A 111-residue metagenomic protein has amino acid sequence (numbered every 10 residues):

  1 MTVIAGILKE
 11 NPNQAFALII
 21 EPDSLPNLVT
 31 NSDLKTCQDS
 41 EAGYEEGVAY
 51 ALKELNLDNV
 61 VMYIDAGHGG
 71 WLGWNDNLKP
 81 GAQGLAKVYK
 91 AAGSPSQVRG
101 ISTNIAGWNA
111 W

Functional and structural regions predicted by a protein language model:
M1-D65, N77-V88, G93-Q97: Substrate-binding cleft of extracellular glycoside hydrolase catalytic domains
P22, A66-H68, S102-I105: Short, structured patches in soluble enzyme cores that scaffold and shape functional sites
N27-T30, W71-N75, N109-W111: Extracytoplasmic/secreted cell-surface and envelope-processing proteins
V98-W111: Catalytic alpha/beta core domains of metabolic enzymes, predominantly
